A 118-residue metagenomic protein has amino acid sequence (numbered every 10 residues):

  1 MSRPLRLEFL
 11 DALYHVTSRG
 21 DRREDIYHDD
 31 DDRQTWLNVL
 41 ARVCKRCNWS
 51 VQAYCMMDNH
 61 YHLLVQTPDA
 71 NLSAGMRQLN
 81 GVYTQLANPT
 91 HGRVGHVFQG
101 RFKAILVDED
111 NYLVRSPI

Functional and structural regions predicted by a protein language model:
M1-I118: Short catalytic/metal-binding and nucleic-acid-binding patches
